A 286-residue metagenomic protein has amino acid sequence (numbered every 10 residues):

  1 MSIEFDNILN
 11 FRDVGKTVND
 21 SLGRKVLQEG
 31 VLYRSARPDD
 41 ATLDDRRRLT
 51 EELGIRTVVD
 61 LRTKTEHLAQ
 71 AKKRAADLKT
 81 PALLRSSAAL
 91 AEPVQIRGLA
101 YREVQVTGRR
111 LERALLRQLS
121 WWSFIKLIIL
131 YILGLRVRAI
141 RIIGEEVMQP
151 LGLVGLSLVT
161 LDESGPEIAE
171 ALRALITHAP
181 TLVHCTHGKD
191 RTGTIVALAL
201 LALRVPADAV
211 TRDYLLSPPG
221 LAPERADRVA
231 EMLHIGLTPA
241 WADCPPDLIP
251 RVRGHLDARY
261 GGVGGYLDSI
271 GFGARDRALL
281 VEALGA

Functional and structural regions predicted by a protein language model:
M1-L182, T194-A286: Cys-dependent protein tyrosine phosphatase-like superfamily
H187, R191-T192: Ser/Thr-glycine-rich phosphate-binding loops at phosphate-binding pockets of nucleotides, nucleotide cofactors
